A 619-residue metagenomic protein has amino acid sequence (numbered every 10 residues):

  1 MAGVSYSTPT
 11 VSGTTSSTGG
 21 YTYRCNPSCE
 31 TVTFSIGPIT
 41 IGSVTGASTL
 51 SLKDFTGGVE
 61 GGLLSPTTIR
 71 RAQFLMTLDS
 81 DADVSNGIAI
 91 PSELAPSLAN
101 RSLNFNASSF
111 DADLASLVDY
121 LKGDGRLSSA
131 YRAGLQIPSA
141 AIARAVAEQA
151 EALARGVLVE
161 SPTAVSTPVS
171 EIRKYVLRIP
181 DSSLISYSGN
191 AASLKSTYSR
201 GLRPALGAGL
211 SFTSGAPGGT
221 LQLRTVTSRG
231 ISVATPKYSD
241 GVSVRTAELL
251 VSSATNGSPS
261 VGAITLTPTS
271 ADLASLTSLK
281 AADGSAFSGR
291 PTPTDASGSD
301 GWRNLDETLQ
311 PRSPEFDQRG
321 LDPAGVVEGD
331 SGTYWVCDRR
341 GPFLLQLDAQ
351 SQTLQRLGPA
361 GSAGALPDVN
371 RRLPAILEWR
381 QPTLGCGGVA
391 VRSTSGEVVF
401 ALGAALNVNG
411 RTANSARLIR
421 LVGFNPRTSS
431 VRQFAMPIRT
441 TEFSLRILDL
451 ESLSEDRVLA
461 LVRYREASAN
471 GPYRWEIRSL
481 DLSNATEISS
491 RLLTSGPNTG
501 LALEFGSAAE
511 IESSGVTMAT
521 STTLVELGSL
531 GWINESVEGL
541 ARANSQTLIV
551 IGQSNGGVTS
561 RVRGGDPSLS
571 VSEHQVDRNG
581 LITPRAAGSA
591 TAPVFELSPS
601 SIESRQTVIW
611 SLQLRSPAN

Functional and structural regions predicted by a protein language model:
M1-V165: Feature for extracytoplasmic/surface-facing segments of secreted or surface-associated proteins, emphasizing
L158-N619: Sequence/structural signature of beta-propeller domains
